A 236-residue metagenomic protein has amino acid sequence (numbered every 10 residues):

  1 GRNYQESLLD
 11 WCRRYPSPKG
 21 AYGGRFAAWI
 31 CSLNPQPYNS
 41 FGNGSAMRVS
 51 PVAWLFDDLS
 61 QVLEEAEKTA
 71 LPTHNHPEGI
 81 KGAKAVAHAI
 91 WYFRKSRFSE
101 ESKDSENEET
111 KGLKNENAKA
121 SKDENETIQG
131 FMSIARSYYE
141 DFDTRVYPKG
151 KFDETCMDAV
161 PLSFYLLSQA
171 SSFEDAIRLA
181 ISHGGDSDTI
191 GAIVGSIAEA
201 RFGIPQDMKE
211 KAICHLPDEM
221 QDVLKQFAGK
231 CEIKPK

Functional and structural regions predicted by a protein language model:
G1-K236: Structured, active/binding-site neighborhoods that engage oxygen-rich ligands
